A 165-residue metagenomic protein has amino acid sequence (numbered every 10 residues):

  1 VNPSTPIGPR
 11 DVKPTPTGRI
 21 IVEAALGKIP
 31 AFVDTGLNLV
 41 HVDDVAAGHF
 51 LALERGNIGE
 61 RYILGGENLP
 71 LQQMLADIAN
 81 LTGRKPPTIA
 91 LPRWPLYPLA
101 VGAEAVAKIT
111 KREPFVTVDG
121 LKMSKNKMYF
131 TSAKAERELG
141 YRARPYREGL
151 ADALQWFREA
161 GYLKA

Functional and structural regions predicted by a protein language model:
V1-P9: Conserved beta-loop-beta element that borders a ligand/cofactor-binding pocket
R10-K13, T110: Proline-centered turn/helix-capping motifs that create local helix->coil transitions or kinks
R19-V40, D44, G56: A conserved pocket-lining segment of Rossmann-fold NAD(P)-dependent short-chain dehydrogenase/reductase
P30-L39, A105-M128: Low-complexity, charge- and small-residue-enriched intrinsically disordered regions
V40-D43, L69, R144: Residue-level signal for the nucleotide or nucleotide-sugar donor/cofactor binding architecture
G48-F115, S132, R147-A165: Mid/C-terminal beta-alpha module of Rossmann-like enzyme folds, strongest in SDR-family dehydrogenases/epimerases
E138-R142: Aromatic-glycine-rich donor-binding/catalytic loop that engages nucleotide-sugar donors across glycosyltransferases
